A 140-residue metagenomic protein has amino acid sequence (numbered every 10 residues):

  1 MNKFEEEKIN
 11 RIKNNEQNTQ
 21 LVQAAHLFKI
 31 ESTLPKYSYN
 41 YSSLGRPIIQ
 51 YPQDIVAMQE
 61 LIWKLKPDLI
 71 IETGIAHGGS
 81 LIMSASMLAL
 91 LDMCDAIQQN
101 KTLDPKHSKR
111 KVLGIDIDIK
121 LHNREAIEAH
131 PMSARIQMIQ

Functional and structural regions predicted by a protein language model:
M1-A25: N-terminal auxiliary segments of SAM/dcSAM-dependent transferases
N15-T19, Y51, A129-S133: Polar helix-capping/helix-linker motif
T19-Q20, S32, G78, I136: Hydrophobic transmembrane alpha-helix bundles
L21-Q50: Class I SAM-dependent transferase core
L44, I55-Q140: S-adenosylmethionine/decaboxylated-SAM
